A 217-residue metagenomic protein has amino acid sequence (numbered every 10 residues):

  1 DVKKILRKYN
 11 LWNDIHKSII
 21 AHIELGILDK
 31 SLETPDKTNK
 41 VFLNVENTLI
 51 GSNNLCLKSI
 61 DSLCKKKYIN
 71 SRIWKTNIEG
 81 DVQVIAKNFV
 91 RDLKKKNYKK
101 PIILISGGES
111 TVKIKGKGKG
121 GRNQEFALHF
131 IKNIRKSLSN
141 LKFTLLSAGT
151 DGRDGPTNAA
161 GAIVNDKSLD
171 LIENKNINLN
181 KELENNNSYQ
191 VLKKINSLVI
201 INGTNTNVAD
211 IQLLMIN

Functional and structural regions predicted by a protein language model:
D1-G80, V84-N88: Accessory alpha-helical/coil subdomains and C-terminal extensions that flank or cap enzyme catalytic cores
D1-L6, K117-L145: Gly/Ser/Thr-rich active-site loops/lids in small-molecule metabolic enzymes that frequently grip phosphoryl groups
D1-V2, I15, S52-I60, D81 (+6 more regions): General structural feature for long, well-ordered alpha-helical segments within catalytic domains of soluble enzymes
S71, I78, V84-P101, G116 (+1 more regions): Catalytic cores of soluble, metal-dependent hydrolases
R72, L104-I105, L146, V199: Hydrophobic/aromatic beta-strand patches that form the interior of the parallel beta-sheet core in alpha/beta enzyme
V82-K95, K113-F126, G155-I163: Short glycine/threonine-rich loop-to-helix capping motif typified by GTGT followed within a few residues by an Asp-Pro
I105-T111, K115, A148: Glycine-rich beta-strand-to-loop/alpha-helix junction loops that act as flexible
I131-N217: Internal helix-turn-beta structural module
